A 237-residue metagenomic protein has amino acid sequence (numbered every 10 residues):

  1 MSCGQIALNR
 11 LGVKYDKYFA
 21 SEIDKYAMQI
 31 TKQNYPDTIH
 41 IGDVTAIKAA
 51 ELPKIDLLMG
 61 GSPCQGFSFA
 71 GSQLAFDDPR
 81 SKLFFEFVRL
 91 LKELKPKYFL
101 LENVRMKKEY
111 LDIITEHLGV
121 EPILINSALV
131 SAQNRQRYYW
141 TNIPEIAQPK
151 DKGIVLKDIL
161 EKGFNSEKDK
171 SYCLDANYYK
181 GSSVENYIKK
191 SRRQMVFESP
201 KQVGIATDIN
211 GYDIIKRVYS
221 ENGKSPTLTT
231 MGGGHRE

Functional and structural regions predicted by a protein language model:
M1-E237: Conserved active-site and SAM-binding loop architecture of S-adenosyl-L-methionine-dependent nucleic-acid
